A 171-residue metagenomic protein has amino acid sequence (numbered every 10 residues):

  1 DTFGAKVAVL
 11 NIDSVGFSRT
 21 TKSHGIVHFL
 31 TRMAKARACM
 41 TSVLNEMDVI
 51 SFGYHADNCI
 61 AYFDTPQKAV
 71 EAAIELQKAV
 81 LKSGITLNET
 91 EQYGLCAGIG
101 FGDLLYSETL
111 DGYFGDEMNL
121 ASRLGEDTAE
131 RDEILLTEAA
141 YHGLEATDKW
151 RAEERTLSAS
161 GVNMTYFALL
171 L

Functional and structural regions predicted by a protein language model:
D1-E71: Catalytic NTP-binding/metal-coordinating core of nucleotidyl cyclase/transferase enzymes
Y62-L171: Catalytic beta-strand-to-alpha-helix segment of the class III nucleotidyl cyclase homology domain
